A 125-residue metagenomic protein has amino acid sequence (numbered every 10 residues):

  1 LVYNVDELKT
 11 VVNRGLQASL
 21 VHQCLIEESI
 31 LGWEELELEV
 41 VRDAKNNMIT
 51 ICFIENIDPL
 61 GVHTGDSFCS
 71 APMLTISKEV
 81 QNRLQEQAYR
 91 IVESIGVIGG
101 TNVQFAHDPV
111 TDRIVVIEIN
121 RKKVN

Functional and structural regions predicted by a protein language model:
L1-N125: ATP-dependent carboxylate activation and anion-phosphoryl transfer catalytic cores that bind Mg-ATP to form
